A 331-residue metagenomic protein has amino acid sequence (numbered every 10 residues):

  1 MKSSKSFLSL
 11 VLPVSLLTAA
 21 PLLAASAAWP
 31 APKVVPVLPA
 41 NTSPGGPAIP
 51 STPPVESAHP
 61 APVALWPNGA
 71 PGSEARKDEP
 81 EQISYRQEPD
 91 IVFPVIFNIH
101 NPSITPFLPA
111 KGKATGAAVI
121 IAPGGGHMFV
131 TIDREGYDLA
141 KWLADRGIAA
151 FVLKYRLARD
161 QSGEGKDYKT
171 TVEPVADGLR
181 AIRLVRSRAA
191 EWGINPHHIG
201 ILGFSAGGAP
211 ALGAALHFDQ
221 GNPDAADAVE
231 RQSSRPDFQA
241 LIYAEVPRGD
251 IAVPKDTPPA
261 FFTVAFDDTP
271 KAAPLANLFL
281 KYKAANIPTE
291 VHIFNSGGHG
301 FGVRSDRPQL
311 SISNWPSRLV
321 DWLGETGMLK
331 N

Functional and structural regions predicted by a protein language model:
M1-F7: N-terminal secretory signal peptides that target proteins for export/translocation
S9-A24: Bacterial N-terminal signal peptides
W29-Q82: N-terminal pre-domain segments of enzymes
P62, G69-V119, G124-I194, G298-S311: Serine-hydrolase catalytic machinery in alpha/beta-hydrolase-like enzymes
E173-D256: Primarily recognizes the serine-hydrolase "nucleophile elbow" in alpha/beta-hydrolase and SGNH/GDSL folds
F262-V264: Short beta-strand/loop motif that positions the catalytic acidic residue of the alpha/beta-hydrolase fold
T269-L275: Conserved alpha/beta-hydrolase "acid-adjacent" motif
K283-N331: C-terminal catalytic histidine-bearing segment of alpha/beta-hydrolase fold enzymes
